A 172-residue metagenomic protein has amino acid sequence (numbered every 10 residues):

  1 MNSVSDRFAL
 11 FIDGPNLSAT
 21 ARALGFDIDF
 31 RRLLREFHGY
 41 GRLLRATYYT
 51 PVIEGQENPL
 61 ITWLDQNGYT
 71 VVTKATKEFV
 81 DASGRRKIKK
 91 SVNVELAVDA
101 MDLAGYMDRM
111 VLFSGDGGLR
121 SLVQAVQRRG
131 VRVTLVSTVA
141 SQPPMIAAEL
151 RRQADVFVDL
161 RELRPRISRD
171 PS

Functional and structural regions predicted by a protein language model:
M1-S3, P165-S172: Short, charged, intrinsically disordered terminal tails
M1-V92, D102, R132, T138-Q142: Domain-level signal for Mg2+-assisted phosphodiester chemistry and nucleotide/NA-binding surfaces in nucleic-acid
A21-R22, N58, L122-V123, M145 (+1 more regions): Short glycine-/acidic-enriched loop or helix-start segments at secondary-structure transitions that form or flank
R42-L44, Y106, Q153: Short loop/turn motifs at secondary-structure junctions
N67, R129, L150-Q153: Short, structured coil segments at secondary-structure junctions
T70, M110, F157-V158: Short, well-ordered beta-strand core segments
A97-M101, P144-R169: Structural recognition of alpha->loop->beta junctions
G105-A148: Active-site histidine-anchored catalytic micro-motif
